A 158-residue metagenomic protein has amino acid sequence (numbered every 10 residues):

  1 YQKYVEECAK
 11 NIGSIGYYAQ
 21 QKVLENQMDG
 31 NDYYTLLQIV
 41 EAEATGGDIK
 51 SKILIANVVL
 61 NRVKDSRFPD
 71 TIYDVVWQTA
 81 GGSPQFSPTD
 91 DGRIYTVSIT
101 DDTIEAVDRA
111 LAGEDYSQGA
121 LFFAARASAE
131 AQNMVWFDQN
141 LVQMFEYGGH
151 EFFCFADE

Functional and structural regions predicted by a protein language model:
Y1-S14: Cell-wall glycan-active module
N11-E158: Bacterial extracytoplasmic/cell-wall-associated proteins, especially those involved in peptidoglycan
